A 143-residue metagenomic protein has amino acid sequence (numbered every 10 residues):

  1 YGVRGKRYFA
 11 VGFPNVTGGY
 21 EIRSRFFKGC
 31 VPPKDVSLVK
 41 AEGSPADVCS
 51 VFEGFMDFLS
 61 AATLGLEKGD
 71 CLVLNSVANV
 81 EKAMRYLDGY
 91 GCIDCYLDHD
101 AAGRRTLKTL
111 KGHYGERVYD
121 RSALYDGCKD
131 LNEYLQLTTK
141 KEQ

Functional and structural regions predicted by a protein language model:
G2-D88: Phosphate-handling DNA/RNA-contact segment within nucleic-acid enzymes
D47, T63-Q143: TOPRIM fold recognition
